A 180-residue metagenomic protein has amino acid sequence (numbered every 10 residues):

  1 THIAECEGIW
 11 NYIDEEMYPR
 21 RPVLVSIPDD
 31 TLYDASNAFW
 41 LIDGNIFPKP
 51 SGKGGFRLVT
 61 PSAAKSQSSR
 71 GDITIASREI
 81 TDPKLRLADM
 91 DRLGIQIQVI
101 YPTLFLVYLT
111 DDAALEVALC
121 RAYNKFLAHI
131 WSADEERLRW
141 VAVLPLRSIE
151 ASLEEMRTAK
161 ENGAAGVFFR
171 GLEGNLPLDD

Functional and structural regions predicted by a protein language model:
T1-D180: Helix-coil boundary/capping segments in enzymes
